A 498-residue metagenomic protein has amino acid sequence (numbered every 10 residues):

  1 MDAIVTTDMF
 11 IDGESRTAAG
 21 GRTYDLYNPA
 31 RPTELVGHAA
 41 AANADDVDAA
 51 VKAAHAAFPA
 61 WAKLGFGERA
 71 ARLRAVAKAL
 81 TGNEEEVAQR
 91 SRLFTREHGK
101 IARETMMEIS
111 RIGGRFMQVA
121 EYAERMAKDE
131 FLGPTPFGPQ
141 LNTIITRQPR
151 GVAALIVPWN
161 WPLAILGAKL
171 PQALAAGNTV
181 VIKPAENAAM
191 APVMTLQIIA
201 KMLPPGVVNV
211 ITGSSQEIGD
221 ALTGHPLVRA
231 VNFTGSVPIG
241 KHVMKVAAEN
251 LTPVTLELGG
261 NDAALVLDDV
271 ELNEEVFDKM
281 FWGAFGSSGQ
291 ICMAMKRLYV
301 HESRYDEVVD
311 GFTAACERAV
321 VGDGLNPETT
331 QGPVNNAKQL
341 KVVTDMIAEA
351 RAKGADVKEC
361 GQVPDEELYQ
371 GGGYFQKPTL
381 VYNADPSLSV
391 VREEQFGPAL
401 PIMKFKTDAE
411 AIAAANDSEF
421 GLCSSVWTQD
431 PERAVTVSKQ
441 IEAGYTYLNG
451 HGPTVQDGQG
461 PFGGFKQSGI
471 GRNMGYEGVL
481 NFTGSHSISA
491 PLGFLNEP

Functional and structural regions predicted by a protein language model:
M1-L141, N335: N-terminal Rossmann-like NAD(P)+-binding subdomain of aldehyde/semialdehyde dehydrogenases
P29-A30, A44-V47, F66, L272-N273 (+4 more regions): Residues at or immediately preceding the N-termini of alpha-helices
P32-T33, R69, F94, G177 (+8 more regions): Residue-level signal for inorganic ion chemistry
E34-G37, V228, L265, V320 (+2 more regions): Conserved C-terminal structural/oligomerization subdomain of aldehyde/semialdehyde dehydrogenase
V36-A42, A57-K63, A154-L155, L265-L267 (+5 more regions): Short, well-ordered beta-strand elements within core beta-sheets of diverse protein domains
F58, A62, A77-V87, H98 (+17 more regions): Structural signal for hydrophobic packing residues in well-ordered secondary-structure cores of soluble enzyme domains
K128-E275, F405: Rossmann-like NAD(P) dinucleotide-binding subdomain of oxidoreductase/dehydrogenase enzymes
P238-D385, L448, N496-P498: ALDH superfamily catalytic-core signature
